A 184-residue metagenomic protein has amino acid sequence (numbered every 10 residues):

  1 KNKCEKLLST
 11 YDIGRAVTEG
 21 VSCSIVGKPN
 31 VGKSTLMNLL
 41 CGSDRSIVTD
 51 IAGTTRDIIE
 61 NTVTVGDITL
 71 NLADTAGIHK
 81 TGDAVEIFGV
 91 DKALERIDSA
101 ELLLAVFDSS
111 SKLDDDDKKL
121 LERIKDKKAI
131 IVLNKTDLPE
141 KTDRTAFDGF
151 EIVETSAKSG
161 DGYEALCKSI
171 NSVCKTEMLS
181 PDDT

Functional and structural regions predicted by a protein language model:
K1-G66, T81, E95, K112-T184: C-terminal-of-GTPase-core extension/linker across diverse P-loop GTPases
C41, A76-G77, E101, D108 (+1 more regions): Short glycine-/small-residue-rich Rossmann-like dinucleotide-binding loops
I68-A84, G89: Conserved nucleotide-sensing/catalytic segment adjacent to the nucleotide-binding pocket in NTP-handling enzymes
L70, L102, I130: Short, Asp-centered acidic motifs that coordinate Mg2+ and/or phosphate in catalytic or ligand-binding sites
L72, V106, V132: Generic enzyme active-site microenvironment
E86-S110: Inter-motif core of Ras-like GTPase G domains
